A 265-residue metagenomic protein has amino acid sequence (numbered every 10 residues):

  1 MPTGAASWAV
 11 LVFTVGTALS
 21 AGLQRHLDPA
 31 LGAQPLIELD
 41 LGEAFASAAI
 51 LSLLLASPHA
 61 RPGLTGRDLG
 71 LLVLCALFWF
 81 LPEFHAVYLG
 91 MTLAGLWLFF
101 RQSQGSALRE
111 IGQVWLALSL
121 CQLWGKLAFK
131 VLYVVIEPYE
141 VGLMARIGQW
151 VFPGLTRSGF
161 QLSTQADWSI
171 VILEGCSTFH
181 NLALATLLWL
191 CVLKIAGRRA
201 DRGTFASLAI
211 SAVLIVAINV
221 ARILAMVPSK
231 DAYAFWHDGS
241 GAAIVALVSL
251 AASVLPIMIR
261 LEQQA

Functional and structural regions predicted by a protein language model:
M1-A265: Hydrophobic N-terminal alpha-helices or hydrophobic patches in metabolic proteins across all domains of life
